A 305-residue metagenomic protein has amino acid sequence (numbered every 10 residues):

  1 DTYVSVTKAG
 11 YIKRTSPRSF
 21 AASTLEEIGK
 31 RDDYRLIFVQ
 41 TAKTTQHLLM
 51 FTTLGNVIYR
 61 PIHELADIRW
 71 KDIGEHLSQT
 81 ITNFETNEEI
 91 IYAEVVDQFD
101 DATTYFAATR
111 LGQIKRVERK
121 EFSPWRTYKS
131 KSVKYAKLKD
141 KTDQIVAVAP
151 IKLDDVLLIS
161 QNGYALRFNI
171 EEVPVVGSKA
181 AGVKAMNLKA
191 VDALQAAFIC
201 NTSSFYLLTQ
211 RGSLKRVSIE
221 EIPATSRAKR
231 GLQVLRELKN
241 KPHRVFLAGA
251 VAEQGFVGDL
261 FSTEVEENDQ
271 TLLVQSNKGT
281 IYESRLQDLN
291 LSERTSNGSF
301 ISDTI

Functional and structural regions predicted by a protein language model:
D1-I305: Short, structured "edge-of-domain" segments at secondary-structure transitions
